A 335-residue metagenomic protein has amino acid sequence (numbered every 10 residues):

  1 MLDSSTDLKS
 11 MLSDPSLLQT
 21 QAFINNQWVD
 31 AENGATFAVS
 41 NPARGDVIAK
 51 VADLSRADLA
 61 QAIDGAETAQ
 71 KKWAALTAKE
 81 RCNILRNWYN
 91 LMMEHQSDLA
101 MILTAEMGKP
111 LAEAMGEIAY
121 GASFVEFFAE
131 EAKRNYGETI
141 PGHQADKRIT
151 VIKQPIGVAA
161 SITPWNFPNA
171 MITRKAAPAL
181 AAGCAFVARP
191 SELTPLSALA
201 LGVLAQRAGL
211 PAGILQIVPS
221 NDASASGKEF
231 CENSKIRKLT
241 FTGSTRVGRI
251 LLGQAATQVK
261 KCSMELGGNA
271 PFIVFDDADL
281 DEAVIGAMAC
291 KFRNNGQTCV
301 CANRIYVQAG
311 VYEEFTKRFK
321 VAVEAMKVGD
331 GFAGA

Functional and structural regions predicted by a protein language model:
M1-K50, N83, N87, G137-I162: Terminal low-complexity tails and localization/encapsulation signals of metabolic enzymes
G45, R81, L103, V125 (+6 more regions): Residue-level signal for inorganic ion chemistry
D46-N135, D146: Glycine-rich loop-to-alpha-helix module at the N-terminal edge of alpha/beta enzyme cores
I48-L54, A69-A75, S161, F272-F275 (+1 more regions): Short, well-ordered beta-strand elements within core beta-sheets of diverse protein domains
A57, E94, D98, K109 (+6 more regions): Short alpha-helical
T68-K71, N90-S97, G108, E130 (+6 more regions): Generic secondary-structure signature for well-ordered alpha-helical cores
G137-E282: Rossmann-like NAD(P) dinucleotide-binding subdomain of oxidoreductase/dehydrogenase enzymes
R246-A335: ALDH superfamily catalytic-core signature
